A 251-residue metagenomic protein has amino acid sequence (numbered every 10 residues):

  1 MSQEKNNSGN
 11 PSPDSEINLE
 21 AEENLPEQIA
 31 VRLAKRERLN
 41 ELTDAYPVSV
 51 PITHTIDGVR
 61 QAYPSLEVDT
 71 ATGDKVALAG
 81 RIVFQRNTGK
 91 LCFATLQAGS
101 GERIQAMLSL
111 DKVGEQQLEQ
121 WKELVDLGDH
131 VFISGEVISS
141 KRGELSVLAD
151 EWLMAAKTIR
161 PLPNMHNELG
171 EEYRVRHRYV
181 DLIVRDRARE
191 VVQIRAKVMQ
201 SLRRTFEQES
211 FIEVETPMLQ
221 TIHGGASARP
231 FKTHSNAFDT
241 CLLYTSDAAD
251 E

Functional and structural regions predicted by a protein language model:
M1-P13: N-terminal acidic, proline/glycine-rich, low-complexity intrinsically disordered segments
E4-K5, E16-V31, K112-E209, E215: Extended, charge-rich, solvent-exposed interface segments
E20-A77, L162: OB-fold nucleic-acid-binding modules
D74-T88: Structural detector for short beta-strands of small beta-barrel domains
L91-V113: OB-fold (S1/OB) nucleic-acid-binding surfaces
T216-T233: Beta-rich nucleic-acid/ligand-interaction surfaces
P230-L243: Acidic, His- and aromatic-enriched active-site or binding-groove loops in soluble protein domains that engage sugars
Y244-E251: Conserved small/polar residues in nucleotide/adenosyl-binding loops
